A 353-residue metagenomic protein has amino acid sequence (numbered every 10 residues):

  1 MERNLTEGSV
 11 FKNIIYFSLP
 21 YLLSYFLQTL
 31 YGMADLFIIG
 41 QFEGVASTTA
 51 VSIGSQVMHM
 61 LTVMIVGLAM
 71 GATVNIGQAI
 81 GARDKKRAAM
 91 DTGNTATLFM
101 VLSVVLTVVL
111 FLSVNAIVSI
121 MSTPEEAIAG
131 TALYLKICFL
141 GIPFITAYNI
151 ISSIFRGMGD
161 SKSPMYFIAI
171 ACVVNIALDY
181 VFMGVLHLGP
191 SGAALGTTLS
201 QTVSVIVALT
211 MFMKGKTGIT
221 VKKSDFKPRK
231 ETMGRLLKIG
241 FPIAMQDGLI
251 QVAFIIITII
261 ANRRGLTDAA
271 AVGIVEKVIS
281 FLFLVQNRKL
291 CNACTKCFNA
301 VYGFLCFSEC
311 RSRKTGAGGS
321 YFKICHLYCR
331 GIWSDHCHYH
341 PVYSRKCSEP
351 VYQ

Functional and structural regions predicted by a protein language model:
M1-S18, I76-P143, V185-F241, C306-Q353: Short alpha-helical transmembrane segments in multi-pass integral membrane proteins
K12-T73, G77, F241-A261: Signature of the first transmembrane helix
Y16-G32, I137, A171, S200-S204 (+3 more regions): Transmembrane helical elements of multi-pass membrane transporters/channels
L19, D35, A72, S113-V114 (+8 more regions): Hydrophobic/aromatic residues in alpha-helical transmembrane segments
L30-T49, V118-E125, V181-L188, G248-L284 (+2 more regions): Helix-terminus/linker motif at the lipid-water interface of multi-pass membrane proteins
T48-V108, I145-P164, T258, V272-S344: Small-residue-rich hydrophobic transmembrane alpha-helices
